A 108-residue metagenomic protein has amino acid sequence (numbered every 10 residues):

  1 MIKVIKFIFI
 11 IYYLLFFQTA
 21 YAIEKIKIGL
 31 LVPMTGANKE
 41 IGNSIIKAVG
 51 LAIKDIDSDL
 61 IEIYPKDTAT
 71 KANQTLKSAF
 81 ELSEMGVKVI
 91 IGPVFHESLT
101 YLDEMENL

Functional and structural regions predicted by a protein language model:
I2-F9, L14, A20-L108: Extracytosolic ligand-binding ectodomains
